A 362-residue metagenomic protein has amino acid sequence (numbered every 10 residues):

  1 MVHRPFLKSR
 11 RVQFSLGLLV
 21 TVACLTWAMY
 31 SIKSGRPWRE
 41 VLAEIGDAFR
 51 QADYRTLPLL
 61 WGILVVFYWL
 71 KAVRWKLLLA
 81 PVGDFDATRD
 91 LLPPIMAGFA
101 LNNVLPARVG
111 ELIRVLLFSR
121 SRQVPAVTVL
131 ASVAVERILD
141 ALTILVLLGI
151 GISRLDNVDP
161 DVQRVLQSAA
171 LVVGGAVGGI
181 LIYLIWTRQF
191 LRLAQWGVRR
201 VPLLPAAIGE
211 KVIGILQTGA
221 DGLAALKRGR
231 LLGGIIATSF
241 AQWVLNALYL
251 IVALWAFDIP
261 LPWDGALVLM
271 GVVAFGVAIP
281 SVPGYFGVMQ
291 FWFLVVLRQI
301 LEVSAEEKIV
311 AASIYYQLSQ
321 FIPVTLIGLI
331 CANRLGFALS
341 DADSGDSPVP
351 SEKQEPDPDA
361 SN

Functional and structural regions predicted by a protein language model:
M1-R50, G98-A206, F286-N362: Transmembrane helix-loop-helix hairpins in multi-pass inner-membrane proteins
R11-Q13, Q51-L59, A224-A237: Membrane-interface helix starts
C24, G62, K71-L78, R114 (+4 more regions): Hydrophobic/aromatic residues in alpha-helical transmembrane segments
G46-D53, D84-T88, R122, D221-G229 (+2 more regions): Helix-boundary and loop/linker segments of multi-pass membrane transporters
L59-I63, G234-A241, V272-V273: Alpha-helical transmembrane segments of MFS and MFS-like solute carriers/permeases
V65-V73, L78-A80, N102-L112, A278-F291: Short helix-coil transition sites and intra-membrane helix breaks within transmembrane domains of multi-pass
V82, A87, L254-Y315: Membrane-interfacial helix-loop connectors
E210-F257, L261-W263: Alpha-helical transmembrane segments and their immediate interhelical loop/hinge regions in multi-pass membrane
